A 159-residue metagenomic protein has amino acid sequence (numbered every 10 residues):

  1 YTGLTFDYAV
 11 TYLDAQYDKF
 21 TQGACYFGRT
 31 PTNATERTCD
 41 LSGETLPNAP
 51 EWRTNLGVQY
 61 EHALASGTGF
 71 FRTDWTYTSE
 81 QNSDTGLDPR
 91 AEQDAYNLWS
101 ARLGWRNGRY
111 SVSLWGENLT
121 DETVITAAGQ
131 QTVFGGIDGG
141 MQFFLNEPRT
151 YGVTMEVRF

Functional and structural regions predicted by a protein language model:
Y1-G86, T154-R158: Gram-negative outer-membrane beta-barrel transporters
T2, T76-D84, W105-F159: C-terminal beta-signal and adjacent terminal beta-strands/loops of Gram-negative outer-membrane beta-barrel proteins
Q16, D40, T45, E51 (+4 more regions): Residue-level preference for alpha-helix termini and adjacent loops
T35, G43, T85-D88, W99 (+2 more regions): Generic structural signal for short, flexible, solvent-exposed coil/loop and linker residues
P50-T54, A95-W99, E147-Y151: Residues that define the transmembrane beta-barrel architecture of outer-membrane proteins
P89-Q93: Outer-membrane beta-barrel proteins
A101-L103: Short, basic/aromatic-rich helical patch in the C-terminal catalytic core of site-specific tyrosine
